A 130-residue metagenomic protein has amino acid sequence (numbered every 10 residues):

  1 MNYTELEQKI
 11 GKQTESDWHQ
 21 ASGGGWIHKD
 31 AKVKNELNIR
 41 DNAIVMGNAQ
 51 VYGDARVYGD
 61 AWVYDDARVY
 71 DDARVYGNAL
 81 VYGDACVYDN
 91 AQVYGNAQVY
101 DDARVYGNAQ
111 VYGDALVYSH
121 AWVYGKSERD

Functional and structural regions predicted by a protein language model:
M1-Y52: Extended, small-residue-rich solenoid/repeat segments and analogous flexible loops that form exposed scaffolds
T14, D30, N35, V51 (+4 more regions): Intrinsic disorder/low-complexity segments enriched in polar/small residues
D41-A121: Thr-biased low-complexity repeat/linker tracts and other Thr-enriched repetitive architectures
Y118-D130: Long terminal segments
